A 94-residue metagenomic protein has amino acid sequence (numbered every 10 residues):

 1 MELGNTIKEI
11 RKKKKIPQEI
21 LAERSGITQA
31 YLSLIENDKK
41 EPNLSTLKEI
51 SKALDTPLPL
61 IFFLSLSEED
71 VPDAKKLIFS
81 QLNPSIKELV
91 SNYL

Functional and structural regions predicted by a protein language model:
N5-R24, K76, N83-P84: Short basic helix-loop element that most often maps to the first helix and adjoining turn of HTH DNA-binding modules
I7, L21-A22, L32-I35, I61: Conserved hydrophobic/aromatic packing and binding residues within compact polymer-binding modules
K13, K39-P42, A53: Helix-turn-helix/winged-helix DNA-binding modules
G26-E41: Recognition helix of helix-turn-helix/homeodomain-like DNA-binding domains that insert into the DNA major groove
T46-L54, L60-F62: Hydrophobic micro-packing sites on short alpha-helices
F62-L94: Short, charged recognition helix plus adjacent turn of helix-turn-helix-like nucleic-acid-binding domains
